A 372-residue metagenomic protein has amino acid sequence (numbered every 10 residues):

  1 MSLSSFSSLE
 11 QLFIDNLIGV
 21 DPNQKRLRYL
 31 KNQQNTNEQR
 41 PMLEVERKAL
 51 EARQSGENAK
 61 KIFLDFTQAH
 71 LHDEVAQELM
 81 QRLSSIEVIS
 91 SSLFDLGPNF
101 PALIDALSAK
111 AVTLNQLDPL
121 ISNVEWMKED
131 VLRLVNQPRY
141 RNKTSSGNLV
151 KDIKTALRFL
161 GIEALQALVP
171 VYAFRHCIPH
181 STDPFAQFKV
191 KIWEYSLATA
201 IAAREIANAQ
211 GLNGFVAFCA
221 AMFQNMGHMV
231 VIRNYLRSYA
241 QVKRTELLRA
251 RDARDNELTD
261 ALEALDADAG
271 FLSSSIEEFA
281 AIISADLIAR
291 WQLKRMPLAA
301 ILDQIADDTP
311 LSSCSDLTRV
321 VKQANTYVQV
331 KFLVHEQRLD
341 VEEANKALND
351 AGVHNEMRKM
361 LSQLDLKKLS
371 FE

Functional and structural regions predicted by a protein language model:
M1-M222, H228-R237, K243-E246, D268-E372: Conserved alpha-helical "signature site" that marks functionally important helical segments or helix/loop junctions
L247-N256: Membrane-interface interhelical connector segments
